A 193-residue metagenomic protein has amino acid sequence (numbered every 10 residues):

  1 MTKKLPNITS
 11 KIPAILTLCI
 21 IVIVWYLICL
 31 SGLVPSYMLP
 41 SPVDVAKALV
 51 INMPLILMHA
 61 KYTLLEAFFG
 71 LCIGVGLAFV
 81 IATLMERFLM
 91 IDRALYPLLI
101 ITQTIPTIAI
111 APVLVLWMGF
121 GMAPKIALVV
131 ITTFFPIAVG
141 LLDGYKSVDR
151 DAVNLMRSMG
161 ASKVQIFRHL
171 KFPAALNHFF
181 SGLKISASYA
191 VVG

Functional and structural regions predicted by a protein language model:
M1-C19: Transmembrane alpha-helical segments of polytopic membrane transport and secretion proteins
K3-L5, L30-V75: Periplasmic/extracellular loop-to-transmembrane helix junction in inner-membrane transport proteins
C29, L33, M85-M90, L114 (+2 more regions): Short helix-capping/hinge motifs at transmembrane helix termini and TM-loop junctions
L49, I56-A60, L64, A94-I101 (+4 more regions): Hydrophobic alpha-helical elements at and bordering transmembrane segments of multi-pass membrane proteins
F69-L99, L116: Transmembrane-helix boundary motif in ABC transporter permease subunits
I100-P136, D143-G144: Generic hydrophobic transmembrane alpha-helix motif, especially the helices
A127, I131, V164-G193: Transmembrane alpha-helices
Y145-V148, L155-A175: Short helix-to-coil transition segments within interhelical loops that connect adjacent transmembrane helices
